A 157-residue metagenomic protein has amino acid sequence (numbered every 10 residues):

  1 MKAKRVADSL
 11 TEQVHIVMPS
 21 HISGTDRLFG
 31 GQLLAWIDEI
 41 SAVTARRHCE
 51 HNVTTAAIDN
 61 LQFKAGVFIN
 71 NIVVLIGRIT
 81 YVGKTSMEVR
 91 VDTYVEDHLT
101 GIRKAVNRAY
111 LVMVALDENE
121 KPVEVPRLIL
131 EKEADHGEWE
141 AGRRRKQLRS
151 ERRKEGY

Functional and structural regions predicted by a protein language model:
K2-A3, A7-T11, F68-I69, T80-Y157: HotDog/MaoC-like acyl-thioester-processing domains
D8, L28, A42-V82, M87 (+1 more regions): Hydrophobic beta-strand-centered segment that forms part of the acyl-chain substrate-binding groove
E12-I16: Active-site-flanking beta-strand signature of metal-NTP-handling nucleotidyl enzymes and homologous cyclase-like
P19: Arg/Lys-rich, positively charged N-terminal/basic patches that mediate binding to nucleic acids
I22-L34: A conserved, well-ordered hydrophobic junction motif at loop->secondary-structure transitions
